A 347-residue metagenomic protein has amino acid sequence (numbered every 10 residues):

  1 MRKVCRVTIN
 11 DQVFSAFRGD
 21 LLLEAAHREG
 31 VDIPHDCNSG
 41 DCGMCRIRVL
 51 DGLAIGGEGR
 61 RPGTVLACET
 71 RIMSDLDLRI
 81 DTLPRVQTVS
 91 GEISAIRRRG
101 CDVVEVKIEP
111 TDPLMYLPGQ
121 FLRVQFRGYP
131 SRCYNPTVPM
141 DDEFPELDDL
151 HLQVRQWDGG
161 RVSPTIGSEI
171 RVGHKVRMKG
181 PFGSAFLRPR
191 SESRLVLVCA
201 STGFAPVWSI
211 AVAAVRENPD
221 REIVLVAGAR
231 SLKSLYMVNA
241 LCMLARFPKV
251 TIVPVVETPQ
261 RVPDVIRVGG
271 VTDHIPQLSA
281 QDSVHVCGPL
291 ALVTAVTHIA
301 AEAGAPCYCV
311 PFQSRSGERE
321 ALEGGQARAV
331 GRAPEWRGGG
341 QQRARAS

Functional and structural regions predicted by a protein language model:
R6, L78-I80, L122-R127, H174-G180: Short conserved beta-strand and strand-loop elements enriched in small hydrophobics with frequent Asp/Gly
V7-T8, F14, E24-P34, G43-R85: Iron-sulfur (Fe-S) cluster-binding segments and ferredoxin-like electron-carrier domains, especially [2Fe-2S]
S15, D36, M115, S168-R171 (+1 more regions): Residue-level "contact hotspot" at macromolecular interaction interfaces
L21, R28, M44, F121 (+1 more regions): Residue-level marker of beta-strand positions
L50, D81-L83, R127, W157 (+1 more regions): Short, surface-exposed secondary-structure boundary micro-motifs
T88-K175, S193, A229-S231, V255-P259: Ferredoxin-reductase
L147, D158-S347: FNR/FR-type flavoprotein reductase catalytic core
